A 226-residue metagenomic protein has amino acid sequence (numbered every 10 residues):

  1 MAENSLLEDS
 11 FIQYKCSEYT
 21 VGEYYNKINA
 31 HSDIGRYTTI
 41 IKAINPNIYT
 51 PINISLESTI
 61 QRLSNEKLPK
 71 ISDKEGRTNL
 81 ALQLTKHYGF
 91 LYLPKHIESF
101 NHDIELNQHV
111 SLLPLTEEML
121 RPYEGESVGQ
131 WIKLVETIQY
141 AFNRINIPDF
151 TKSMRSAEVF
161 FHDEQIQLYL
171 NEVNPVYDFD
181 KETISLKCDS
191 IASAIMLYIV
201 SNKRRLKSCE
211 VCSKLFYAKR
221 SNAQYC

Functional and structural regions predicted by a protein language model:
M1-L215: Short helix-coil boundary/hinge micro-motifs
K219-C226: Cysteine-rich micro-motifs
